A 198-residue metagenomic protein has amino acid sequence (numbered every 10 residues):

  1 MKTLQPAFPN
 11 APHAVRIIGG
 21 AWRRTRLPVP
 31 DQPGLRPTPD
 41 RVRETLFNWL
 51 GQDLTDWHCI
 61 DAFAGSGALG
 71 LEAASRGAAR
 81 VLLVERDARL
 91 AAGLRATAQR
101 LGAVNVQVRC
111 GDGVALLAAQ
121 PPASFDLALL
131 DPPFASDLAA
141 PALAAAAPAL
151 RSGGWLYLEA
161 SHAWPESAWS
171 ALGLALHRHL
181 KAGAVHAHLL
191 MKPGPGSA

Functional and structural regions predicted by a protein language model:
M1-A198: Class I S-adenosyl-L-methionine-dependent methyltransferase catalytic core
